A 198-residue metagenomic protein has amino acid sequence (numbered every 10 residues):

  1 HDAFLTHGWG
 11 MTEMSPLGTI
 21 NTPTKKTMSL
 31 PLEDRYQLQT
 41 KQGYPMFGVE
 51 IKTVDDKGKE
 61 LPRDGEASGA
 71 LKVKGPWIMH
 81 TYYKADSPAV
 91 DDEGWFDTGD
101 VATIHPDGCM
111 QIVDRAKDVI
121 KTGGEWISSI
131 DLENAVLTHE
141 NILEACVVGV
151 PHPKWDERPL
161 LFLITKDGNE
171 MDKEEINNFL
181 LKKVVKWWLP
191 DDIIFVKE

Functional and structural regions predicted by a protein language model:
H1-Q37, E50, K57, P62 (+1 more regions): Gly/Ser/Thr-rich phosphate-binding loop
G10, G43, D100, G124: Active-site glycine-centered loops adjacent to acidic/histidine catalytic or metal-binding residues that shape
L38-P45, D92-G94: Short Gly/Pro-enriched turn/cap motifs at secondary-structure boundaries
P45-K72, P106-D107, N169-K173: Conserved beta-loop-beta connector loops within the AMP-binding
G58, V196-E198: Flexible lysine-rich "adenylation lid" loop at the C-terminal edge of ANL adenylation domains
G75, T81, V101-L189, I194: AMP-binding/adenylate-forming catalytic core of the ANL superfamily
H80-D86: Cytochrome P450 core scaffold surrounding the K-helix E-X-X-R motif and the conserved "meander" helix-loop region
